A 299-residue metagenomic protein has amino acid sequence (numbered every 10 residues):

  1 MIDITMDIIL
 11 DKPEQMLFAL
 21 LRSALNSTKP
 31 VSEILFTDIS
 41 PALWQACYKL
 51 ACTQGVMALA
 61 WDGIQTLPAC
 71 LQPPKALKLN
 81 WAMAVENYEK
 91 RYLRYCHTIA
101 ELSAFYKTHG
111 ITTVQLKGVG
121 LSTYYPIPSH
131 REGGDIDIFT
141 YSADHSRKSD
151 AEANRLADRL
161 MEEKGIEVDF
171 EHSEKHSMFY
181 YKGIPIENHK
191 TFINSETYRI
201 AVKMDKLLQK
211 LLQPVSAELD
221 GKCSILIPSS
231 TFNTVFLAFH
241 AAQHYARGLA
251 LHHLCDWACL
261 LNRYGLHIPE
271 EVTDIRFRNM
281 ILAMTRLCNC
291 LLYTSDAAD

Functional and structural regions predicted by a protein language model:
I2-G134, T140-S295: Conserved NTP-donor binding/palm subdomain of two-metal-ion nucleotidyltransferases/polymerases, i.e., the charged
